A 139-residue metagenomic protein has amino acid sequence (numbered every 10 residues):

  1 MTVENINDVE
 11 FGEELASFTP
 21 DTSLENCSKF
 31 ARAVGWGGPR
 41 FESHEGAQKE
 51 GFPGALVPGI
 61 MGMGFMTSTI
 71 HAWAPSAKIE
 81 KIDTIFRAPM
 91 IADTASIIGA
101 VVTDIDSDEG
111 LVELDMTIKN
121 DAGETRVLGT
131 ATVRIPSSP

Functional and structural regions predicted by a protein language model:
M1-A55: Catalytic strand-loop segment that frames the active site of acyl-thioester-processing enzymes
M1-L15, P89-A92, G99-P139: HotDog/MaoC-like acyl-thioester-processing domains
F11, F18, N26, G37 (+3 more regions): A generic structural signal for short beta-strands and their flanking turns/coil linkers
T19, K81-D83, L128-T132: Well-ordered beta-strand positions in beta-sheet-rich domains
R32-W36, H71-P75, D121: Short, intrinsically disordered, mixed-charge
Q48-V102: Hydrophobic beta-strand-centered segment that forms part of the acyl-chain substrate-binding groove
